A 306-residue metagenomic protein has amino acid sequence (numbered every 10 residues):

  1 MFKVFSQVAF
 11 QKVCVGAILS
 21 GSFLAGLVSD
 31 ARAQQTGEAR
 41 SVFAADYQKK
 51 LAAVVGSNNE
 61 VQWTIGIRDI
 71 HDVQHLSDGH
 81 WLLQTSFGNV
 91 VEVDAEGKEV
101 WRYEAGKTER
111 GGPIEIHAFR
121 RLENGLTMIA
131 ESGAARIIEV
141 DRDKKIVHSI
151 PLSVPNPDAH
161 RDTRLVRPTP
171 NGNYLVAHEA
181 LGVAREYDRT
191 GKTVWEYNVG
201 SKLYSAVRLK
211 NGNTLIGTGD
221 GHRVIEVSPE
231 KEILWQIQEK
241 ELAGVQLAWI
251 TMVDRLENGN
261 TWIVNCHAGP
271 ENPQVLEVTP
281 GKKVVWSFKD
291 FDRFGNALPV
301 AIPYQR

Functional and structural regions predicted by a protein language model:
M1, A33-Q34: Initiator methionine at the very start of the polypeptide chain
M1-F10: N-terminal secretory signal peptides that target proteins for export/translocation
F5-S6, S20, L24, G182: Generic secretory/membrane-interface signal
K12-G26: Bacterial N-terminal signal peptides
L27-A33: Sec/Tat signal peptide C-region and signal peptidase I cleavage site
Q34-R306: Histidine-/acidic-rich catalytic cores in large beta-rich domains
